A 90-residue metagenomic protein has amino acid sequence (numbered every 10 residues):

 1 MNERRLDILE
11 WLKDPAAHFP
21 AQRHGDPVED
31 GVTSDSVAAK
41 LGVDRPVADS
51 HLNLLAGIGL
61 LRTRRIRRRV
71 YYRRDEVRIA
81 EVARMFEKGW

Functional and structural regions predicted by a protein language model:
E3-D44, I66, V70-V77: N-terminal helix-turn-helix DNA-binding core of bacterial DNA-binding proteins
L52-N53: Short, hydrophobic-biased segments on the C-terminal half of alpha helices that form "recognition helices"
I58-G59: Glycine-centered, phosphate/nucleic-acid-interacting loop/turn motifs that mediate DNA/RNA or nucleotide
T63: Short beta-strand "wing" residues that participate in macromolecule-binding interfaces
V82-W90: Short, amphipathic alpha-helical interaction segments positioned at domain boundaries
